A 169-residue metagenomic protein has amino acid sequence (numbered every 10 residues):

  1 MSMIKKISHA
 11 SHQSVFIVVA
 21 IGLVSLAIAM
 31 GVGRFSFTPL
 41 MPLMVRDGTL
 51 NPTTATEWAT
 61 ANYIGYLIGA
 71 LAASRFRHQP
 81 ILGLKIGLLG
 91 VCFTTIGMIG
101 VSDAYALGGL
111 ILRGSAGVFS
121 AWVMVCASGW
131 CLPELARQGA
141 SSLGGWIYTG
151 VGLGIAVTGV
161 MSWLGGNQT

Functional and structural regions predicted by a protein language model:
S14-P42: Pair of pore-lining "gating" transmembrane helices in MFS-fold secondary transporters
F16, G100-I111: Helix-loop junctions at membrane interfaces in 12-TM secondary transporters
T38-T53: Short amphipathic helix-loop junctions that connect adjacent transmembrane helices in Major Facilitator Superfamily/SLC
N62-L67, G152-L153: Short hydrophobic/small-residue motifs within alpha-helical transmembrane segments of multi-pass transporter-like
G69-L82, G166: Helix-to-loop junctions at the C-terminal end of transmembrane segments in multipass secondary transporters
G90-A104: C-terminal ends and interior cores of transmembrane alpha-helices in multi-pass membrane transporters/permeases
L112-G150: Cytoplasmic helix-loop-helix junction between adjacent transmembrane helices in 12-TM secondary transporters
L143-T169: Helix-loop-helix hairpin linking two adjacent transmembrane segments in secondary transporters
